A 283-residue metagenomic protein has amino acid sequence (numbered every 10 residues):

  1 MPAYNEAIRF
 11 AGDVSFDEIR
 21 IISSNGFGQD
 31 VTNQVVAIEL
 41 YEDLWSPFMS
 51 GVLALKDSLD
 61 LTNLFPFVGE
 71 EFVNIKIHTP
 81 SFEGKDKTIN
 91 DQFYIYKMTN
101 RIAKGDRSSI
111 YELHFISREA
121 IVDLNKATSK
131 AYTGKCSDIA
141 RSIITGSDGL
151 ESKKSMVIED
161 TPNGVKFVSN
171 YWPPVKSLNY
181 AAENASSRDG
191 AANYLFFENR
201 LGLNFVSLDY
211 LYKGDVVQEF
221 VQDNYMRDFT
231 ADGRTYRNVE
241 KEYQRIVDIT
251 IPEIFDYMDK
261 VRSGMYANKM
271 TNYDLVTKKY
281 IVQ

Functional and structural regions predicted by a protein language model:
M1-N125: Assembly/oligomerization scaffold segments
S58, T128-G134, V165-F167: Aromatic/His-enriched, Gly/Pro-containing loop or helix-boundary segments that lie immediately adjacent to catalytic
I110-E112, E119, V157-I251, F255: Short beta-strand-centered interaction patches in the first periplasmic/extracellular domains of large envelope
V122-A131, I143, A181: Subunit-assembly interface segments of extracellular/virion macromolecular structures
D123, A140-S169: N-terminal export/assembly leaders
K135-I139, W172-P173: Short, structural beta-strand-to-alpha-helix junction motif
S137-R141, L178-N179: Extracytoplasmic/secreted envelope proteins and their assembly/folding machinery, especially bacterial periplasmic
G233-Q283: Charged, gly/pro-rich, cysteine-poor intrinsically disordered low-complexity regions
